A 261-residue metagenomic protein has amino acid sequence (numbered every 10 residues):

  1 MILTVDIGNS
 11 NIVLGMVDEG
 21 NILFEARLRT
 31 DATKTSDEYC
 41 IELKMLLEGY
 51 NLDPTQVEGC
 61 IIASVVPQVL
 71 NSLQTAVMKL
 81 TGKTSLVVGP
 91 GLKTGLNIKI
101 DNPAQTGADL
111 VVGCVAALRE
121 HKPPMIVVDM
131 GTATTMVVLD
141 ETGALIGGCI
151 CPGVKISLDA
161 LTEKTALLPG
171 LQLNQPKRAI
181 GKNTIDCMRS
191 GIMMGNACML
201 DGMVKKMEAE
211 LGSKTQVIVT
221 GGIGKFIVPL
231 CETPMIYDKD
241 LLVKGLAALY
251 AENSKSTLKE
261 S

Functional and structural regions predicted by a protein language model:
I2-D6, I61, M125-D129, I218 (+1 more regions): Short glycine-aspartate micro-motif
I2-M45, T142-P169, N174-R178: Short glycine-rich, Thr/Ser-proximal phosphate-binding strand/loop in the N-terminal lobe of ATP-dependent enzymes
A26, P176-Q216, I223, P234-I236: Adenine-nucleotide phosphate-binding core of ATP-dependent small-molecule kinases
L43-G59, M203-T215: Phosphate/pyrophosphate-binding loops at sites that engage ATP/ADP/AMP, CoA/4′-phosphopantetheine, polyphosphate
L47-L52, V57-M78: Phosphate-bearing ligand-interacting subdomains that bind or position ATP/ADP/UDP/GDP/NAD(P) or nucleotide-linked
T55-V65, T84-L86, G212-G222: Short glycine-rich phosphate-binding loop at a beta-alpha junction
T75, L80-L86, L92, L96-K164 (+2 more regions): Phosphate-binding/catalytic loop of phosphoryl-transfer enzymes
V111, A166, M193, P229 (+1 more regions): Glycine-rich phosphate-binding/hydrolytic loop that grips phosphoryl groups
